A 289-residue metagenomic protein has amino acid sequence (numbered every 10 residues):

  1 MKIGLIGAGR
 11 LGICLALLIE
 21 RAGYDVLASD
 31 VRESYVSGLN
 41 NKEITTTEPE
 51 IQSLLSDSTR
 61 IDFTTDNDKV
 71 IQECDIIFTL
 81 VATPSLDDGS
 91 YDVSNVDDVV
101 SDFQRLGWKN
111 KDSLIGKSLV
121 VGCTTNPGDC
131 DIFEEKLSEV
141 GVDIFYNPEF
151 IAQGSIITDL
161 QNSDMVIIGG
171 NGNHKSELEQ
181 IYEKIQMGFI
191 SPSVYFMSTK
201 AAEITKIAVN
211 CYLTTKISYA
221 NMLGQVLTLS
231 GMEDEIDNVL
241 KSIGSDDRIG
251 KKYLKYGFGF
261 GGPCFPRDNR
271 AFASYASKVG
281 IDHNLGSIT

Functional and structural regions predicted by a protein language model:
M1-T289: Structural/interface elements that position substrates and couple domains in central-metabolism enzymes
